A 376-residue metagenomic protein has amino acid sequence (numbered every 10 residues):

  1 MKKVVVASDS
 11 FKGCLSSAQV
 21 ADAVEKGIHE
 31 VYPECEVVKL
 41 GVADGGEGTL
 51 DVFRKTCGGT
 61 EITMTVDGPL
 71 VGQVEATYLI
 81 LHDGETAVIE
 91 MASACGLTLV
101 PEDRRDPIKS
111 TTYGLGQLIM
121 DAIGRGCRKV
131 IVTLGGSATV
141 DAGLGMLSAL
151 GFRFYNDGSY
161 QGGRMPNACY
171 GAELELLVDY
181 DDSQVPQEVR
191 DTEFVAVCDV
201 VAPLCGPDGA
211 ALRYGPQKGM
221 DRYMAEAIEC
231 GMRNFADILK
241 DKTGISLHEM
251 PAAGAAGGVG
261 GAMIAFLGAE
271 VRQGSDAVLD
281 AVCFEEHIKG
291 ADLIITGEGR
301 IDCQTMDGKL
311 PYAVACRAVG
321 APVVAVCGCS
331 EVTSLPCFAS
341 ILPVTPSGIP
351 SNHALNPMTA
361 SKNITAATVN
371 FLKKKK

Functional and structural regions predicted by a protein language model:
M1-L134, A138-K376: N-terminal loops that bind phosphate or other acidic moieties and the adjacent beta-alpha structural core
